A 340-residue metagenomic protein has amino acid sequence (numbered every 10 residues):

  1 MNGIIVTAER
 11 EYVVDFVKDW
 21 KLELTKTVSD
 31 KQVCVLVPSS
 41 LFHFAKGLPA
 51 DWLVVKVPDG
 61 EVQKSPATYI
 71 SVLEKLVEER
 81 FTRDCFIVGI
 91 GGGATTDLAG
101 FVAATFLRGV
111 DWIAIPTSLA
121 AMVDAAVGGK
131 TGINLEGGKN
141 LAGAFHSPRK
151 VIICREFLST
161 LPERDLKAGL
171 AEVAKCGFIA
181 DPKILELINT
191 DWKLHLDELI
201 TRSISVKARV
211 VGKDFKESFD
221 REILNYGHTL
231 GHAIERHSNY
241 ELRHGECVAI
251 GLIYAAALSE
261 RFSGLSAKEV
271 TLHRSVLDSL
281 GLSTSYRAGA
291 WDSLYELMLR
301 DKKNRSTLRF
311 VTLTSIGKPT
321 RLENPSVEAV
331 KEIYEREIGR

Functional and structural regions predicted by a protein language model:
M1-F86: ATP/NTP phosphate-donor binding region
V28, R80-T82, T105-L107, N134-L135 (+5 more regions): Solvent-exposed alpha-helices and their adjacent loops that cap or buttress functional pockets in soluble metabolic
E78, S147-F157, E163, A171-K183 (+8 more regions): Generic secondary-structure signature for well-ordered alpha-helical cores
A94-F101, M122-V123, A233: Short glycine/serine/threonine-rich phosphate/pyrophosphate-binding segments that cradle anionic phosphate groups
F101-D191: A glycine/threonine-rich phosphate-anchoring loop and its flanking beta-alpha core in nucleotide/phosphate-binding
A171-V173, L265-R340: C-terminal charged capping/lid subdomain of soluble metabolic enzymes
E186-D292: Active-site segments that bind and position negatively charged phosphate/pyrophosphate groups
